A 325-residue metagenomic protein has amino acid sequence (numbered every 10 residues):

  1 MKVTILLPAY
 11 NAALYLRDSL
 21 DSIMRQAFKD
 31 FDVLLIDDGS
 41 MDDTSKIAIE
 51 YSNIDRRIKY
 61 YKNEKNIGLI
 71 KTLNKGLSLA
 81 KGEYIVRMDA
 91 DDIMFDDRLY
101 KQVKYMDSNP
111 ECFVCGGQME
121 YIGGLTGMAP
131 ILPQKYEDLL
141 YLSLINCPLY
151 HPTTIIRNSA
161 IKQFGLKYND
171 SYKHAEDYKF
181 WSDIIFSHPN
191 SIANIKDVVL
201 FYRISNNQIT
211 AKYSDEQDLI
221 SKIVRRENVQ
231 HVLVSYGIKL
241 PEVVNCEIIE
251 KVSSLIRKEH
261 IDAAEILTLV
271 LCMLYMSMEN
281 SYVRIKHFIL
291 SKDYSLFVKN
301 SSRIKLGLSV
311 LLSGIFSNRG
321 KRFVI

Functional and structural regions predicted by a protein language model:
M1-T4, S22, D32, K179: Cell-envelope/extracellular polymer assembly enzymes that use nucleotide-activated donors
A12-R25: Short, well-formed alpha-helical segments that are part of the catalytic scaffolds of diverse glycosyltransferases
D37-K46, K65, D89: A conserved acidic beta->alpha catalytic loop
N63-A80, K101: Glycine-rich, basic loop-to-helix element that forms the pyrophosphate-binding segment of sugar-nucleotide handling
S78, G117, Y136-E227, H231 (+1 more regions): Conserved nucleotide-sugar donor-binding catalytic segment
I85: Short aromatic/hydrophobic "clamp" motif used to bind/position activated sugar donors
D97-A129: Conserved donor NDP-sugar-binding/catalytic core segment of glycosyltransferases
F186, I204-I325: C-terminal subregions of glycosyltransferases and related glycan-biosynthesis enzymes
